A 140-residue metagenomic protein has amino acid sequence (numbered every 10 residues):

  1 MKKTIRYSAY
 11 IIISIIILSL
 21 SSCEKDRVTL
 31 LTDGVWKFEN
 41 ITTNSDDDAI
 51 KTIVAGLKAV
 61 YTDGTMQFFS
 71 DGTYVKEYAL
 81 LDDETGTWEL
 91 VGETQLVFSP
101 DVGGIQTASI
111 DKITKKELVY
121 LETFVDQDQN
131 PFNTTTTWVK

Functional and structural regions predicted by a protein language model:
M1-I11: Bacterial N-terminal signal peptides that target proteins for export
L18-S22: C-terminal motif of bacterial Sec signal peptides marking the signal peptidase cleavage site
E24-T87, V91-K140: Lipid interaction determinants
